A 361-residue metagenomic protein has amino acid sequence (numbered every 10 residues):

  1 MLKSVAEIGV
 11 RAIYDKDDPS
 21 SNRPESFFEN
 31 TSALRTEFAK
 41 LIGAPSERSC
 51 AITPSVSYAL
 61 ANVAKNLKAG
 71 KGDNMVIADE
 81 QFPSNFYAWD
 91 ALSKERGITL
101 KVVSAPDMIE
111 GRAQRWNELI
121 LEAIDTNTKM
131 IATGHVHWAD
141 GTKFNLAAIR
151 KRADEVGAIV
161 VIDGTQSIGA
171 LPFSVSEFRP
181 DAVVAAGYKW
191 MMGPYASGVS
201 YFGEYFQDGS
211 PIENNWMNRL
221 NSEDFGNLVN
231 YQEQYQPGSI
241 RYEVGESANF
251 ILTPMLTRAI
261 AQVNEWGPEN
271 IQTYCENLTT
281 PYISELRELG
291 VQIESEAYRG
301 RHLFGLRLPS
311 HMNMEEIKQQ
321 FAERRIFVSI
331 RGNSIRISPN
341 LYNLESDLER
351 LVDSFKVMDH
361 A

Functional and structural regions predicted by a protein language model:
M1-A361: Pyridoxal 5′-phosphate
